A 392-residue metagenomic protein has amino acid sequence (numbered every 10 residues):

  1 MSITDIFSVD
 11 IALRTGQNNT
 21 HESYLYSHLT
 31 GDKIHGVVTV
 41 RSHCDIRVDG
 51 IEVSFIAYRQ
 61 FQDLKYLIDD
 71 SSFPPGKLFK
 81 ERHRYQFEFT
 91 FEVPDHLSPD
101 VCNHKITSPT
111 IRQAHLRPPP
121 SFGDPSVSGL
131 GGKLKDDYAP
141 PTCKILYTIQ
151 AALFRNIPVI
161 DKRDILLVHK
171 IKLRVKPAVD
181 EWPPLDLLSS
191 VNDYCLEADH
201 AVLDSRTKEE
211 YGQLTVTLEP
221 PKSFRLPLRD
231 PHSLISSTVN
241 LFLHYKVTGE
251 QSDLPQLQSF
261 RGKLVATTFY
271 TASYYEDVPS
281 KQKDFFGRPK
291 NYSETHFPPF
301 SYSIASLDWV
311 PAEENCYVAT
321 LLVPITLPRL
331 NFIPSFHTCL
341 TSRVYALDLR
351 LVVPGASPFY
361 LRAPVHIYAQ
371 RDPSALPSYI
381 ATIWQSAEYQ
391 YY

Functional and structural regions predicted by a protein language model:
M1-Y392: C-terminal beta-sandwich interaction modules and adjacent acidic, Ser/Thr/Pro/Gly-rich low-complexity tails used
